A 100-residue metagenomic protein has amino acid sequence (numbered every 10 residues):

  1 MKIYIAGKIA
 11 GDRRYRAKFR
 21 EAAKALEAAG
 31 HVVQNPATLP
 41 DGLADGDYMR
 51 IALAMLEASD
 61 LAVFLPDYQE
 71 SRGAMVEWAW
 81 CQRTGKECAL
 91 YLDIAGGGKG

Functional and structural regions predicted by a protein language model:
M1-G100: Conserved catalytic or regulatory cores that recognize and/or transform ribose-phosphate-containing ligands
